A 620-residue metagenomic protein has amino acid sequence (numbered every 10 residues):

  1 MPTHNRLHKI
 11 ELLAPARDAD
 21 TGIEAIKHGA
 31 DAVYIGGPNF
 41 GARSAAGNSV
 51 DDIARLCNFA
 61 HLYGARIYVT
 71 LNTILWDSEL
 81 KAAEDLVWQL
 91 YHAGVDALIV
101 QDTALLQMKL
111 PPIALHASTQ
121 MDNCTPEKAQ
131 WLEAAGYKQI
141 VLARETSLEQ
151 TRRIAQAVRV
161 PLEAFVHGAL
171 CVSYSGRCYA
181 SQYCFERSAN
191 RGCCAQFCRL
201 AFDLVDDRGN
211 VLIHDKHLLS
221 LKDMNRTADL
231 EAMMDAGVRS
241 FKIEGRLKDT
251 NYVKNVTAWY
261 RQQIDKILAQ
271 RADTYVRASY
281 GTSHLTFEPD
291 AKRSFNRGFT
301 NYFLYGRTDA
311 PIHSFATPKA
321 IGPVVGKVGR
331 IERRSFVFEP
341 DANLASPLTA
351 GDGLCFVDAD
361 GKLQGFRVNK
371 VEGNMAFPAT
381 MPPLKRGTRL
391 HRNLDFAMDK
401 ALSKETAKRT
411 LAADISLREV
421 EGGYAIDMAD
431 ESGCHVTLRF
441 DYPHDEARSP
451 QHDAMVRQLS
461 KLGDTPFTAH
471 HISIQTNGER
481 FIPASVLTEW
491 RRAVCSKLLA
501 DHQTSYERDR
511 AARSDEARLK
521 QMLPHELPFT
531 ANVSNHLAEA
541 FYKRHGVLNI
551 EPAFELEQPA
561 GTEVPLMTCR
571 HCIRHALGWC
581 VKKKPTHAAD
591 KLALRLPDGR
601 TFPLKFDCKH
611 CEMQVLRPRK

Functional and structural regions predicted by a protein language model:
M1-H28, A32-I35, N39-A42, D52 (+5 more regions): Surface-exposed amphipathic alpha-helical tracts and adjacent flexible/coil segments at the periphery of soluble enzymes
A45-S49: An active-site metal/cofactor-coordinating segment within enzyme catalytic domains
Q101-L105: Short, polar loop motifs at secondary-structure junctions
L106-P111: Short active-site loop/helix that positions an aromatic residue
C124-K128: Short, glycine/polar-rich helix-capping loops at beta-to-alpha or helix-loop-helix junctions that flank or form
